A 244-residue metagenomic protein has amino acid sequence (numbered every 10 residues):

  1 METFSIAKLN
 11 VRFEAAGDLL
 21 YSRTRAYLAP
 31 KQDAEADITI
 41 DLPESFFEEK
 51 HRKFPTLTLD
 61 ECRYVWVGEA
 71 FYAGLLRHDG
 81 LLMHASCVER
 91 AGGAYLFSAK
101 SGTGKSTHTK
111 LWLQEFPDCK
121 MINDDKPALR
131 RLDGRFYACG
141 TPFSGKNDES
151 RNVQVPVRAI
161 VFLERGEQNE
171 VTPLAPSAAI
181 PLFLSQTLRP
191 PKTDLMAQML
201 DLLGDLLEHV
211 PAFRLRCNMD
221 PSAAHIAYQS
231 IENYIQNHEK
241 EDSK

Functional and structural regions predicted by a protein language model:
M1-S101, L111-I122, P127-K244: A noncatalytic interaction/capping subdomain that flanks phosphate/NTP-handling catalytic cores
K105: Conserved lysine of the Walker
H108: Hydrophobic positions on the alpha1 helix immediately C-terminal to the Walker A/P-loop
